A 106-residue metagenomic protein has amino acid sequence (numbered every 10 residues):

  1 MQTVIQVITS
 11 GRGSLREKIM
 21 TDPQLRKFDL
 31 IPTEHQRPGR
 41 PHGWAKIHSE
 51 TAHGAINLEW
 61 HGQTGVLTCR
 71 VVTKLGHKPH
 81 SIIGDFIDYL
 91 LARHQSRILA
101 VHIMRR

Functional and structural regions predicted by a protein language model:
M1, R40, W44, G62-V66: Intrinsically disordered, charged low-complexity linkers and terminal tails that flank or connect structured domains
M1-K27: Terminal, regulation- and interaction-focused segments at domain boundaries
I5-G11, S49, V71-T73: Short beta-strand-to-loop capping motifs
E17, D22-L25, S49, T68-R70 (+1 more regions): Predominantly single-stranded RNA-binding modules in RNA-associated proteins
P23-F28, L90-H94: A common structural junction motif
Q24-G54: Ser/Thr-rich, low-complexity intrinsically disordered terminal regions
A55-H80: Intrinsically disordered, low-complexity regulatory segments enriched in Ser/Thr/Pro and charged residues
H77-R106: A conserved amphipathic terminal alpha-helix motif
